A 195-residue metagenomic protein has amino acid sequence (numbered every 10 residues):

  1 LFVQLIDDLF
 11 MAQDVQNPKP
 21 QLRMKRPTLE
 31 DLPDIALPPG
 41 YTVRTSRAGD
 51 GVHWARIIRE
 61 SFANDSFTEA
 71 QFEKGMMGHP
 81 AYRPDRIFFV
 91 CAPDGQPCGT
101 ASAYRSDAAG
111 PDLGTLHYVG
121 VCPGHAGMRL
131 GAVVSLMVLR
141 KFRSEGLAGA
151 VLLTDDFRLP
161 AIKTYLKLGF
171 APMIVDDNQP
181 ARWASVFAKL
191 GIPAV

Functional and structural regions predicted by a protein language model:
L1-P39: Acyl-donor-binding surface of acyltransferase catalytic domains
D14-V15, L166-V175: Conserved acetyl-CoA-binding loop of GNAT-fold acetyltransferases
T42-W54: A short beta-loop-alpha structural element at the N-terminal edge of CoA-dependent acyl/N-acetyltransferase catalytic
S46, V119-V121, T154: Hydrophobic adenine-recognition pocket in adenosine-nucleotide-binding enzymes
R59-V121: A conserved beta-strand-loop-helix scaffold within acyl/acetyltransferase catalytic domains
Y118-V121, G127-S144, K163-K167: Conserved acetyl-CoA-binding loop-helix of GNAT-fold acetyltransferases
F142-T154: Conserved GNAT acetyl-CoA-binding A-motif
L152-I162, N178-A184: Conserved beta-strand-loop-alpha-helix junction that forms the acyl-donor binding cleft
